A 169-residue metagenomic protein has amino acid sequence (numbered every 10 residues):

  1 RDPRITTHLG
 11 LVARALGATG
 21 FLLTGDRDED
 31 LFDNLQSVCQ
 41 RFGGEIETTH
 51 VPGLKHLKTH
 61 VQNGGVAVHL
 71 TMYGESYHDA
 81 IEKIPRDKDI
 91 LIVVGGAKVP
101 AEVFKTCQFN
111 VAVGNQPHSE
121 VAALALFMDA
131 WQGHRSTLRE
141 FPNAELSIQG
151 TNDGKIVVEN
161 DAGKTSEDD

Functional and structural regions predicted by a protein language model:
R1-G17: Histidine-anchored nucleotide/phosphate-binding helix
V12, L16, R41, A130-H134: Change "in soluble alpha/beta enzymes" to "in soluble alpha/beta proteins
A13, V93, F127: Conserved RecA-like P-loop NTPase ATPase core
T19-R27: Short internal beta-strands
G20, V66, Q108-F109: Well-ordered beta-strand positions
F32-A101, S136: S-adenosyl-L-methionine/SAH cofactor-binding core of RNA-modifying enzymes
V103-N152: Structured adenosyl-cofactor binding patch, chiefly the S-adenosyl-L-methionine
N152-D169: Long, charged alpha-helical interface segments
